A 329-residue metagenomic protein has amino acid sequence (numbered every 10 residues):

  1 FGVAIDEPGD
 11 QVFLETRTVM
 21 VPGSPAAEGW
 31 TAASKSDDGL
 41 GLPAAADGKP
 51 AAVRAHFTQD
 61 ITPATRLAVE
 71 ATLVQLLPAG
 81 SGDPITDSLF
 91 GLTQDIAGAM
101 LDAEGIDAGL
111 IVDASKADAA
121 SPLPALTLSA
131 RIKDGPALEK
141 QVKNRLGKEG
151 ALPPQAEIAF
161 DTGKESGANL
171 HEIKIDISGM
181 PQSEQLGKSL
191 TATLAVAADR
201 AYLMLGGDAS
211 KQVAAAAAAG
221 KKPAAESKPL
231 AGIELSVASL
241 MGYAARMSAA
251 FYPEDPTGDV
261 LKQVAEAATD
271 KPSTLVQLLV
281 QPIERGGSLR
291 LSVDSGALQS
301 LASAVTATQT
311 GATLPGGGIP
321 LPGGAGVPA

Functional and structural regions predicted by a protein language model:
F1-V69, D107-D113, G187-K188, A231-A329: Leucine-rich, highly hydrophobic segment in Treponema pallidum outer-membrane-associated proteins
D6-P8, A55, G98-P229, L291-Q299: Single conserved position on a long alpha-helix in the C-terminal lobe of the eukaryotic protein kinase
A32-K35, A71-T72, K211, A218-G220: Short secondary-structure boundary/capping segments
A44-G48, S81-T86, Q155-I158, K222-A224 (+2 more regions): Short, surface-exposed, polar/charged, turn-prone segments marking secondary-structure boundaries
P50-T93, K148-G150, S166: Predominantly extracellular/luminal regions of secreted and cell-surface proteins, especially disulfide-bonded
A68, T72, S88, L92-D95 (+7 more regions): Charge-rich, solvent-exposed alpha-helical interaction surfaces
V74-A99, S236-R246, A250: Extended amphipathic, helix-rich lipid-handling scaffolds
A79-L92, E184-R200, V260-L275: Extended, charge-rich low-complexity interaction segments
